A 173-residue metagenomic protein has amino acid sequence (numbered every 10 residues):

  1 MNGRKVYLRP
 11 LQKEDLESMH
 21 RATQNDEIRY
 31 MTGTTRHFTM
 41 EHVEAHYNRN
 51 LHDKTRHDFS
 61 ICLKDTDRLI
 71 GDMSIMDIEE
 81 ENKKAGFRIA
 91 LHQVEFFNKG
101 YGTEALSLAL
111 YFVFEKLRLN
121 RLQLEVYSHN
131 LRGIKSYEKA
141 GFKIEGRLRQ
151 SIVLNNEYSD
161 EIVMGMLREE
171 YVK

Functional and structural regions predicted by a protein language model:
M1-A45, K173: A short, well-structured alpha-helix characteristic of acyl/acetyltransferase catalytic modules
V6, R68-G71, S159: Glycine-rich phosphate/pyrophosphate-binding loop shared by adenosine-nucleotide-utilizing enzymes
F38-E95, L167-Y171: Acetyl-CoA-dependent GNAT
V94, L124-I134, S151-N155: Conserved beta-strand-loop-alpha-helix junction that forms the acyl-donor binding cleft
N98-F112, I134-K139: Conserved acetyl-CoA-binding loop-helix of GNAT-fold acetyltransferases
E115-E125: Conserved GNAT acetyl-CoA-binding A-motif
Y137, F142, M164: Conserved active-site tyrosine of GNAT-family acetyltransferases
E157-K173: Terminal substrate-recognition subdomain of acyl/acetyltransferases
